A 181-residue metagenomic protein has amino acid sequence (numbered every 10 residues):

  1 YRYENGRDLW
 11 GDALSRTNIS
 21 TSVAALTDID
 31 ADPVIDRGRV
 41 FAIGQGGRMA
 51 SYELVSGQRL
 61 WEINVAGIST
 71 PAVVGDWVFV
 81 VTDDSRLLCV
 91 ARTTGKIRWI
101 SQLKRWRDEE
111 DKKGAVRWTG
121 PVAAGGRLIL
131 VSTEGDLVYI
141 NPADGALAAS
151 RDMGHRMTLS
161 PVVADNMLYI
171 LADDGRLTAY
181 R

Functional and structural regions predicted by a protein language model:
R2-N5, E53-S56, R92-T94, N141-G145: Short loop/turn segments that connect beta-strands within beta-propeller blades
R7, A50, L88, V138-Y139 (+1 more regions): WD40 beta-propeller blade core
D8-I35, Q58-V74, I100-V122, S150-V163: Extracytoplasmic beta-rich repeat domains
R37, G44-Q45, T82-D83, S132-T133 (+1 more regions): Structural signature of WD-repeat beta-propellers
R59-L60, T70-A91: Acidic (E/D-rich), amphipathic helical modules within compact regulatory domains
L88-W106: Histidine/lysine/aspartate-rich catalytic loop segments that bind and position anionic ligands
M153-R181: Blade-level signature of beta-propeller repeat domains, shared across WD40, Kelch, NHL, RCC1 and BNR/Asp-box propellers
